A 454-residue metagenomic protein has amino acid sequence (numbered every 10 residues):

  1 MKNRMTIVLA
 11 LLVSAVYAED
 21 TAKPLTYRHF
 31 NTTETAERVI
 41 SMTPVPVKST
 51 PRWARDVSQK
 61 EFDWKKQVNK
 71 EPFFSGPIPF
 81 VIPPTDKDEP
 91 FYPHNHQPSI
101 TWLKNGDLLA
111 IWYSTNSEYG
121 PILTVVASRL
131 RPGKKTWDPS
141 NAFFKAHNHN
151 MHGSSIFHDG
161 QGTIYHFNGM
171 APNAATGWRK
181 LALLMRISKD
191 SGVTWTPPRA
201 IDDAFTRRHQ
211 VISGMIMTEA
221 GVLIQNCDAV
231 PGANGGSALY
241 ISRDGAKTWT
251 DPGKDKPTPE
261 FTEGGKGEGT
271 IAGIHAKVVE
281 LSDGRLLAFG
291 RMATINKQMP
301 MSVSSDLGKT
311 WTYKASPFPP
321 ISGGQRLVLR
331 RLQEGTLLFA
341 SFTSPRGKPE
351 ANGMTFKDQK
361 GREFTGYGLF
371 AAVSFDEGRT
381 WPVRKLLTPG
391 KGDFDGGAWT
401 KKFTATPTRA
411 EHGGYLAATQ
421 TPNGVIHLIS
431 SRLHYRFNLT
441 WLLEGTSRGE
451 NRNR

Functional and structural regions predicted by a protein language model:
M1-K2, A18: Extreme N-termini of proteins with methionine-enriched Sec-type signal peptides or N-terminal signal-anchor
K2-V8: Sec-dependent signal peptide recognition, specifically the positively charged N-region followed immediately by
V8-A10, G192: A periodicity- and composition-biased signal for non-globular, repetitive helical segments
A10-A18: Hydrophobic h-region of N-terminal signal peptides that target proteins for export in Gram-negative bacteria
E19-R454: Asp-box/BNR beta-propeller blade signature and adjacent active/binding-site loops in extracellular glycan-interacting
